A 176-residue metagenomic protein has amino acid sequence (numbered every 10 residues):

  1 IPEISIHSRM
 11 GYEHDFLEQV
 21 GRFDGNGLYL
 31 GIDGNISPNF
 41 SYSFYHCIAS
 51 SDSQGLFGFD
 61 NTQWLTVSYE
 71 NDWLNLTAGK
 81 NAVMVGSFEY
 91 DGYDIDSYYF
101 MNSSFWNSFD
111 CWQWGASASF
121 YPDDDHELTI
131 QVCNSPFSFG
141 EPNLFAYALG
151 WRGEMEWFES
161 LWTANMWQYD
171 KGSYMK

Functional and structural regions predicted by a protein language model:
I1-E3, L149-K176: Detector for outer-membrane/organellar transmembrane beta-barrel domains, recognizing the amphipathic beta-strand
I1-L76, A116-L128: Beta-barrel outer-membrane channel/assembly domains of diderm bacteria
H7-L17, S53, N75-R152, L161-M166: Surface-exposed coil loops of outer-membrane beta-barrel proteins
V20-D24, L56-F59, N107-D110, E141-N143 (+1 more regions): Short sequence motifs at beta-strands and strand-loop junctions characteristic of Gram-negative outer-membrane
N26, I48, N61-Q63, N134 (+3 more regions): Transmembrane beta-barrel architecture of outer-membrane proteins
F40, V85, E156-F158: Residues at secondary-structure transition points
